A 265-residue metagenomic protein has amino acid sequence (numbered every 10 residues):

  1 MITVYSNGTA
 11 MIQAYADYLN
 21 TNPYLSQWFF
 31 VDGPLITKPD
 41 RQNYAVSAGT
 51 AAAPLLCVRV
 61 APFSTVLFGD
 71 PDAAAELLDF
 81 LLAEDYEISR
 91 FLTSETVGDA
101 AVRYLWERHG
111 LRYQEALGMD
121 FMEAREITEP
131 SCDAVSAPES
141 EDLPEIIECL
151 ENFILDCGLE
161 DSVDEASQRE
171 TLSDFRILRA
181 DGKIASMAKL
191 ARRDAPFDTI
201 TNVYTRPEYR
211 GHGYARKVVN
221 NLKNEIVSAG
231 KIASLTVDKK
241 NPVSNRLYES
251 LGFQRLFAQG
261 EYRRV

Functional and structural regions predicted by a protein language model:
M1-Q27, A124-E160: Short amphipathic alpha-helix that is part of the acyltransferase structural core
T3-V4, P23, F30-E84, R90 (+1 more regions): Conserved donor-binding loop and adjoining core beta-sheet/short helix segment in diverse acyl/aminoacyl transferases
G33-P34, V60-A61, E165-Y204: A conserved beta-strand-loop-helix scaffold within acyl/acetyltransferase catalytic domains
A61-C132, Y262: Acyl-donor-binding surface of acyltransferase catalytic domains
D72-D79, T205, G211-V227, N245-S250: Conserved acetyl-CoA-binding loop-helix of GNAT-fold acetyltransferases
L92-G98, L235-L247, E261-V265: Conserved beta-strand-loop-alpha-helix junction that forms the acyl-donor binding cleft
A101, Y248, F253: Conserved active-site tyrosine of GNAT-family acetyltransferases
M187, L256-A258: Residue-level detector of high-confidence beta-strand sites
